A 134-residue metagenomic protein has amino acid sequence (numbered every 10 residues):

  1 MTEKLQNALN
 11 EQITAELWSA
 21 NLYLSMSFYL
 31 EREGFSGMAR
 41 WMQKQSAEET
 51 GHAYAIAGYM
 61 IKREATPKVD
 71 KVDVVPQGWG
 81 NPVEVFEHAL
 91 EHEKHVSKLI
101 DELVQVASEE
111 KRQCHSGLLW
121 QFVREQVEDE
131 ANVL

Functional and structural regions predicted by a protein language model:
M1-L134: Iron-associated oxidoreductase/ferritin-like identity signal
